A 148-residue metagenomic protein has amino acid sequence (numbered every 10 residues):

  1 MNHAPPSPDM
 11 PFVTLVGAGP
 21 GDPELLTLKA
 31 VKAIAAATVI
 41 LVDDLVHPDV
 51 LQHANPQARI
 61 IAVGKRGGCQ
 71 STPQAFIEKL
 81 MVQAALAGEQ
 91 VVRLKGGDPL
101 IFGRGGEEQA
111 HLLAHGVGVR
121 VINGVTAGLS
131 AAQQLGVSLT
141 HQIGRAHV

Functional and structural regions predicted by a protein language model:
H3, D98-H147: Class I SAM-dependent methyltransferase SAM-binding "motif I" and its flanking Rossmann-like core
P5-R66: Glycine-rich, flexible N-terminal cofactor/catalytic loop recognition
P5-S7, N55, M81-E89: Glycine-rich phosphate/diphosphate-binding loops that line cofactor/substrate pockets in enzymes
G19, L94, G124: Active-site glycine-centered loops adjacent to acidic/histidine catalytic or metal-binding residues that shape
V31-K32, V82, A110: Alpha-helical segments flanking ligand/cofactor-binding loops in enzyme cores
P48-D49, G67-Q70, T126-S130: Short gly/pro/ser/thr-enriched loop/turn and capping motifs at secondary-structure boundaries
Q70-V82: Glycine-rich, highly charged phosphate/nucleotide-binding loops
V82-A87, V92, R104-G106, H115: Ligand-binding beta-strand-loop-alpha-helix segment within the catalytic cores of soluble metabolic enzymes
